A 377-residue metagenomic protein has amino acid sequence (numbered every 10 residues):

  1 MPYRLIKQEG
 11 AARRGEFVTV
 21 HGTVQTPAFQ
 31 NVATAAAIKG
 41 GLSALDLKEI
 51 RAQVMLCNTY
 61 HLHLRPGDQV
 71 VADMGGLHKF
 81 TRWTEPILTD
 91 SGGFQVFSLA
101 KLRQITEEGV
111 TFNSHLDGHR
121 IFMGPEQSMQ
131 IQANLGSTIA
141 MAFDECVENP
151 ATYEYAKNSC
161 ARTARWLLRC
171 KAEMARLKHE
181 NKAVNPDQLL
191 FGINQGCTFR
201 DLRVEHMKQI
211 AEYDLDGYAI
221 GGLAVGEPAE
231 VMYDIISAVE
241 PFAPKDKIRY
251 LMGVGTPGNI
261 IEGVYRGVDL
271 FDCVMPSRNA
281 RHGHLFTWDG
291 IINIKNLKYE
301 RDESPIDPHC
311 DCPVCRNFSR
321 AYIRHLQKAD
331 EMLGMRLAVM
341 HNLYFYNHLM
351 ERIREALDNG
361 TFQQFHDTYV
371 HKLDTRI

Functional and structural regions predicted by a protein language model:
M1-A183, L297-E300: Non-catalytic, usually N-terminal nucleic-acid engagement modules in DNA/RNA processing proteins
M1-E16, V24-A33, G40-G41, D144-P150 (+1 more regions): C-terminal extensions of enzymes
G22, M55, D90, Q132 (+5 more regions): Conserved, mostly hydrophobic/aromatic
S114, P186, F362: Long C-terminal interaction/binding lobes of large macromolecular proteins
S128, S159, T163-W166, C170 (+5 more regions): Alpha-helical packing segments of well-folded alpha/beta enzyme cores
S137, L168, A172-A175, P241-P244 (+4 more regions): Generic secondary-structure signature for well-ordered alpha-helical cores
N149-T152, K157, G217-L223, M332-M335: Glycine- and acidic
A164, E173, L177-H179, N185 (+1 more regions): Glycine-rich phosphate/ribose-binding loops and adjacent secondary-structure elements that form binding surfaces
